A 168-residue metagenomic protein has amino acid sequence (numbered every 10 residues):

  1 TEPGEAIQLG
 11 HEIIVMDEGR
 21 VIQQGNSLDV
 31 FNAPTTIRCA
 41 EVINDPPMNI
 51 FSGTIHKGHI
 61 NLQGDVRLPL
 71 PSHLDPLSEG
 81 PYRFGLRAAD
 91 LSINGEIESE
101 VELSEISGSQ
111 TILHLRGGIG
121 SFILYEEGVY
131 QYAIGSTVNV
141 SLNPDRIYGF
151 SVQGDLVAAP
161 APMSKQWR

Functional and structural regions predicted by a protein language model:
T1-G4, E18, T36: The feature captures the ABC ATPase H-loop/switch
I7-G10, N32, V42: Hydrophobic Walker B segment
V15-M16, L86: Catalytic metal- and UDP-sugar-binding loop of GT-A-like glycosyltransferases, i.e., residues flanking the conserved
M16, V21-N26, A33: ABC ATPase "signature
P46-M48, H59-R168: Non-catalytic connector elements of ABC transporters
